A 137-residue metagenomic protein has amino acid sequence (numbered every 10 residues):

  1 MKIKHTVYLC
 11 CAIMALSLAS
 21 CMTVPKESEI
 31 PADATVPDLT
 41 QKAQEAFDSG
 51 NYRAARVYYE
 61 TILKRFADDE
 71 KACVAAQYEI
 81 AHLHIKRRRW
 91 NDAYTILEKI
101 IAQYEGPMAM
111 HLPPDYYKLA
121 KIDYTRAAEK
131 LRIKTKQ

Functional and structural regions predicted by a protein language model:
M1-T23: Sec-dependent bacterial lipoprotein signal peptides
K2, C21-Q137: Acidic, polar-rich low-complexity tracts and alpha-helical solenoid repeat scaffolds
